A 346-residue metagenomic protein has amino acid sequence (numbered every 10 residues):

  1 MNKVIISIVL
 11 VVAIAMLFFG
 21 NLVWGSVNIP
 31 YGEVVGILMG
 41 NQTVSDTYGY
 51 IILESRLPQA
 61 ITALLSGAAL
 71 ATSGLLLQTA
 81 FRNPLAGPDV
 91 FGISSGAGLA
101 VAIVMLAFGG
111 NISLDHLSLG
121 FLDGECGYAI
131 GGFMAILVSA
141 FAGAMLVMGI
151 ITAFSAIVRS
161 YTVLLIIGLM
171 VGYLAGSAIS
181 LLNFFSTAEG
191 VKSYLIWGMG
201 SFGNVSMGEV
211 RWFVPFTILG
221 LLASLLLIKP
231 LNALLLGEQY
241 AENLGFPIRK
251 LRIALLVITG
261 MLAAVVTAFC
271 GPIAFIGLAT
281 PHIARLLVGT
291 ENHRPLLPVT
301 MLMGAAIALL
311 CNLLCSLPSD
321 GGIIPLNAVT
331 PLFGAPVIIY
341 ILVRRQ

Functional and structural regions predicted by a protein language model:
M1-Q346: Alpha-helical transmembrane segments in inner-membrane proteins
